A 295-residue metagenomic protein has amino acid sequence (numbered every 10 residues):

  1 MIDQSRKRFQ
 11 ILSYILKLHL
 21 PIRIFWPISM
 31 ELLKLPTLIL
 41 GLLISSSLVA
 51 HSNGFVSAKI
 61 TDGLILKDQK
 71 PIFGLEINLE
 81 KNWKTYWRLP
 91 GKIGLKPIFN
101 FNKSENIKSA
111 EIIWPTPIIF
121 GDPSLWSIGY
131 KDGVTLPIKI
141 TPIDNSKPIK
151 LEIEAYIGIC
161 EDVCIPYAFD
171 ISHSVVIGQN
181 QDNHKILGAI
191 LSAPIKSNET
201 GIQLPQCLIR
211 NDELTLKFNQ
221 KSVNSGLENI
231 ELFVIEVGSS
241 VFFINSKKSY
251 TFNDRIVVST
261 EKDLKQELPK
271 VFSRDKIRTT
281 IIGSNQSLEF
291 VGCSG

Functional and structural regions predicted by a protein language model:
R6, L16, L33, L216 (+1 more regions): Generic cytosolic/nucleocytoplasmic N-terminal low-complexity/intrinsically disordered segments
F9, I22-T37: Bacterial N-terminal signal peptides that target proteins for export
S45-S47: N-terminal signal peptide c-region/cleavage motif recognized by signal peptidases
A50-G295: Extracellular/lumen-exposed scaffold segments
